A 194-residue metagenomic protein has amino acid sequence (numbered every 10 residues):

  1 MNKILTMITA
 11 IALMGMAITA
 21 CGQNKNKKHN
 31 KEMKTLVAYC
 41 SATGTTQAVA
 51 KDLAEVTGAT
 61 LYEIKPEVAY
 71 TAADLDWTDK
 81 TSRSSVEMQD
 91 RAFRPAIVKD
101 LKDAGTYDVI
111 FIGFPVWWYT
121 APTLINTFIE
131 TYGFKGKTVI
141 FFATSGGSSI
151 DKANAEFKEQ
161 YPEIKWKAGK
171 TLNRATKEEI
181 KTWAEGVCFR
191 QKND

Functional and structural regions predicted by a protein language model:
M1-I8: Bacterial N-terminal signal peptides that target proteins for export
I8-A17: Bacterial N-terminal signal peptides
A12, A42-G44, G146: Short, glycine/serine-rich, charged loops/turns that create anion-binding and catalytic segments at active sites
G22-D108, Y119-A121, N126, E130 (+1 more regions): N-terminal beta1-alpha1-beta2 submodule of the flavodoxin-like/Rossmannoid cofactor-binding fold
F114-P115: Glycine-rich, N-terminal phosphate-binding loop of Rossmann-like dinucleotide-binding domains
I140-T176: Short, glycine-/small-residue-rich phosphate/pyrophosphate-handling segment
